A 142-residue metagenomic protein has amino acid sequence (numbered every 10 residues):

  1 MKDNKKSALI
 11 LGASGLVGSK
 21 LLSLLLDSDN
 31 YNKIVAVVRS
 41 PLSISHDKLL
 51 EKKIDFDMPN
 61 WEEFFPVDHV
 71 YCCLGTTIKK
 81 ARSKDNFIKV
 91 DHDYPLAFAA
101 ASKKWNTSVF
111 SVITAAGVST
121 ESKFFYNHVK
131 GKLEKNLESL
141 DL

Functional and structural regions predicted by a protein language model:
K2-S28: N-terminal Rossmann NAD(P)H-binding glycine-rich loop of SDR-like oxidoreductase domains
D3, D29-Y31, H46, W105 (+1 more regions): Short, well-ordered coil/turn elements that cap or connect secondary structure elements
A8-L9, S43, L49-K104: NAD(P)H-binding glycine-rich loop region in Rossmannoid oxidoreductase-like domains and their noncatalytic homologs
G12, V38, T114: Short beta-strand/turn micro-motifs composed of small residues that flank or help shape donor/cofactor-binding pockets
G15, P41, I78, G117: Short, glycine/serine-rich, charged loops/turns that create anion-binding and catalytic segments at active sites
L22, S43-I44: Terminal helix/beta-alpha structural elements that buttress the NAD(P)+-binding lobe
S28, V35, K84, K89 (+1 more regions): Conserved Rossmann-fold NAD(P)-dependent oxidoreductase catalytic core, especially the SDR/UDP-sugar
A36-S43: Short, polar loop motifs at secondary-structure junctions
